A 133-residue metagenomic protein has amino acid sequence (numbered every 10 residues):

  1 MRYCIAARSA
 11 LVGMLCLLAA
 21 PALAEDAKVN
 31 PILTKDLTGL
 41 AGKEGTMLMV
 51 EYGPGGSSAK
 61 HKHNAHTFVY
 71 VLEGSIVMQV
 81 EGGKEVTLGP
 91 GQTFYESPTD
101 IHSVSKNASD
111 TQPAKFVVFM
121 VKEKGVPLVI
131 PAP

Functional and structural regions predicted by a protein language model:
R2-T46, Q79, F94-Y95, P113 (+1 more regions): A short, N-terminal "cap"/entry segment at the start of jelly-roll beta-barrel domains of the cupin/DSBH fold
L37-G42, Y52-G53, G82-T99: Short acidic-glycine-tyrosine-enriched beta hairpin
G42-M47, H66, G83, T99 (+1 more regions): Extracytoplasmic
K43-E44, G55-Y70: A short beta-loop-beta micro-motif enriched in histidine and acidic residues
K60, M78-Q79, E96, H102-S109: Short beta-strand His + acidic residue motifs that chelate non-heme Fe in jelly-roll/DSBH and cupin folds
H63-G82, P90-Q92: Glycine- and acidic-residue-biased ligand/ion/polar-headgroup-sensing regions
E85, D100-G125: Ligand-binding loop in jelly-roll beta-barrel domains
